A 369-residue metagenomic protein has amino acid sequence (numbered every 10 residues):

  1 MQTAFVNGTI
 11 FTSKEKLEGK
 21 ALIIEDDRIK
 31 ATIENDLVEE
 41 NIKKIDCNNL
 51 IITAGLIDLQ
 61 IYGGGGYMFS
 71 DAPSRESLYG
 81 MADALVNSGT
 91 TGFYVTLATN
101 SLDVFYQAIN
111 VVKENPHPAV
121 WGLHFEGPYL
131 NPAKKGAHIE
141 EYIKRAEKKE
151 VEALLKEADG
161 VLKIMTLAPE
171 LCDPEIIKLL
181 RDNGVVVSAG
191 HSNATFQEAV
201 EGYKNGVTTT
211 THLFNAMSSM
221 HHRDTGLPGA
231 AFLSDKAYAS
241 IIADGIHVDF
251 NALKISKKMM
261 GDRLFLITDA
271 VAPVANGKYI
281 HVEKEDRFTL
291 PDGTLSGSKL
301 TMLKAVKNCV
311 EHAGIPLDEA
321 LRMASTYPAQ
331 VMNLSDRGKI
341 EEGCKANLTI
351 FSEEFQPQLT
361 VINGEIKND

Functional and structural regions predicted by a protein language model:
M1-V38, V361, E365: N-terminal metal-binding scaffold of metallo-dependent hydrolase/deaminase domains
T3-V6, V38-P73, L78-Y79, D83: Replace "His-x-His-based motif
G8, Q330, I340-D369: C-terminal cap of metal-dependent C-N hydrolases
Y62-G64, Y79-A108, A119-N131, A158-C172 (+4 more regions): Divalent metal-dependent hydrolysis catalytic cores, especially in the metallo-beta-lactamase
D83-G92, P132-D159, E201-L213, M217 (+3 more regions): Active-site gating loops and adjacent loop-to-helix segments of metal-dependent hydrolytic enzymes
F125, L180, T210, C309 (+1 more regions): Conserved, mostly hydrophobic/aromatic
K156-V274: Active-site core of metal-dependent hydrolases
A230-A239, K257-C344, L348-F351: His/Asp/Glu-enriched, well-ordered alpha-helical/loop segment that forms or immediately abuts the divalent-metal
